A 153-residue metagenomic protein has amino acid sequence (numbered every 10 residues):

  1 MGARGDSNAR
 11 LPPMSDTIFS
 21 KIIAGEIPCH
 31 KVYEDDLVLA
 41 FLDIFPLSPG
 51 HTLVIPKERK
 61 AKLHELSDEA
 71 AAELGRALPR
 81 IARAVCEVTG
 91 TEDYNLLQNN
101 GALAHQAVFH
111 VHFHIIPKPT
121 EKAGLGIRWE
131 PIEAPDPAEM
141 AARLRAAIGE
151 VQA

Functional and structural regions predicted by a protein language model:
G2, S7-A153: HIT superfamily nucleotide-processing domains
